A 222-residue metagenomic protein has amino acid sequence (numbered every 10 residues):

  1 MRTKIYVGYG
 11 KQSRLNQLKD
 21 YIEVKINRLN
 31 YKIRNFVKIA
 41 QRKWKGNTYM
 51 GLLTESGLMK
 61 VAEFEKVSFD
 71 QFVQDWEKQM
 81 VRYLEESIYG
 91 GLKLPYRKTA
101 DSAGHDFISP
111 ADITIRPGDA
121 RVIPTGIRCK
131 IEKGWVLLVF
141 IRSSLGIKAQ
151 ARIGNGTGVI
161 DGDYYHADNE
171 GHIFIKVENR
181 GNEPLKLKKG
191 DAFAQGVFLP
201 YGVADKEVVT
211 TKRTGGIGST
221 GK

Functional and structural regions predicted by a protein language model:
M1-L18, I22-L29, I33-K222: DUTPase catalytic domain/fold
